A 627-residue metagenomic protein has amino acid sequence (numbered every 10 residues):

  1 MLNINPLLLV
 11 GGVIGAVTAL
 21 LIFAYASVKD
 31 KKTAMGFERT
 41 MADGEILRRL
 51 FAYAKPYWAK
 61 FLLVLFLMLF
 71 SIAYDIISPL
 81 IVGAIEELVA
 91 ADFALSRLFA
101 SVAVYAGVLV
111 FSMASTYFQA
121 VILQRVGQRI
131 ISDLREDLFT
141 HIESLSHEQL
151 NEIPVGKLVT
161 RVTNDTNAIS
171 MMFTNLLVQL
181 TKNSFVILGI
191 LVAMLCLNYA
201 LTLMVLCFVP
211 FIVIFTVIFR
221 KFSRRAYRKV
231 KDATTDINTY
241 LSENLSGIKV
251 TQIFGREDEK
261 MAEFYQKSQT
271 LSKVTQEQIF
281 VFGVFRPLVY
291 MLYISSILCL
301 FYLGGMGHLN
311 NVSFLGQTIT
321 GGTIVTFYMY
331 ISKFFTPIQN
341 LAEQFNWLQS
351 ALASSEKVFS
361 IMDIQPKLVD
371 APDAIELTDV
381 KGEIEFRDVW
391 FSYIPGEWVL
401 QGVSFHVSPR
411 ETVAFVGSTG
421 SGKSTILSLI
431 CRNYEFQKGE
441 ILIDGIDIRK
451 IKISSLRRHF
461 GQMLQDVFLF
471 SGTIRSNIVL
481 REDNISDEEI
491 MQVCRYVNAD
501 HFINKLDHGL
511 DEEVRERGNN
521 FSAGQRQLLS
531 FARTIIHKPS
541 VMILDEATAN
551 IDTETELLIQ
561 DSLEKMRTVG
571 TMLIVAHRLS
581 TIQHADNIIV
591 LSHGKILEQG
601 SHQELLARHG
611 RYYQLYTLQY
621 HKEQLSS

Functional and structural regions predicted by a protein language model:
M1-F37, F61-S115, C196-A200, N311-L315: Transmembrane helix-loop-helix hairpins at lipid-water interfaces of multipass membrane proteins, especially the type-1
L2-N3, Y74-S78, A84, S115 (+5 more regions): Hydrophobic alpha-helical transmembrane segments of ABC transporter permease domains
A26-D43, F66-L67, Y74-E87, V108-V155 (+12 more regions): Juxtamembrane helix-loop junctions of ABC transporter transmembrane domains
D43-P56, L158: A short amphipathic helical element positioned immediately N-terminal to and/or at the very start of a transmembrane
K55-A59, H147-E148, N164-F173, L177 (+6 more regions): An intracellular "coupling" helix at the cytosolic face of ABC transporter transmembrane type-1 domains
D92-A94, A100, A193-C207, E277-E356: Helix-loop-helix
F93, Q128, E136-T160, N164-T166 (+5 more regions): Short intracellular "coupling" helices and adjacent cytoplasmic loop segments at the cytosolic face of multi-pass
D363, D370-A371, L377-S627: ABC-type nucleotide-binding domain
